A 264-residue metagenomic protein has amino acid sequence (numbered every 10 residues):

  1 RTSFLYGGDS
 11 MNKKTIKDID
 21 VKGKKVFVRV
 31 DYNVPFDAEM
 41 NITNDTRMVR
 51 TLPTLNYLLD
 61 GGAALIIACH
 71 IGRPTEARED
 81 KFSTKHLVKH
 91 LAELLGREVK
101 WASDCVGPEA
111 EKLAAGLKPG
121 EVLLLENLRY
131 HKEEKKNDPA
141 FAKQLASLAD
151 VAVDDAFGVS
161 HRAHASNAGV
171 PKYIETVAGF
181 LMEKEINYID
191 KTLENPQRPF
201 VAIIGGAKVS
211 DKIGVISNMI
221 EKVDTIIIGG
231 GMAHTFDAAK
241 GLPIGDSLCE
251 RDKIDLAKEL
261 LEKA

Functional and structural regions predicted by a protein language model:
R1-S10: Short, Lys/Arg-enriched N-terminal segments with co-localized hydrophobic residues within the first ~10-30 amino acids
M11-A264: Active-site loop-to-helix "anion-binding N-cap" substructures in soluble metabolic enzymes
